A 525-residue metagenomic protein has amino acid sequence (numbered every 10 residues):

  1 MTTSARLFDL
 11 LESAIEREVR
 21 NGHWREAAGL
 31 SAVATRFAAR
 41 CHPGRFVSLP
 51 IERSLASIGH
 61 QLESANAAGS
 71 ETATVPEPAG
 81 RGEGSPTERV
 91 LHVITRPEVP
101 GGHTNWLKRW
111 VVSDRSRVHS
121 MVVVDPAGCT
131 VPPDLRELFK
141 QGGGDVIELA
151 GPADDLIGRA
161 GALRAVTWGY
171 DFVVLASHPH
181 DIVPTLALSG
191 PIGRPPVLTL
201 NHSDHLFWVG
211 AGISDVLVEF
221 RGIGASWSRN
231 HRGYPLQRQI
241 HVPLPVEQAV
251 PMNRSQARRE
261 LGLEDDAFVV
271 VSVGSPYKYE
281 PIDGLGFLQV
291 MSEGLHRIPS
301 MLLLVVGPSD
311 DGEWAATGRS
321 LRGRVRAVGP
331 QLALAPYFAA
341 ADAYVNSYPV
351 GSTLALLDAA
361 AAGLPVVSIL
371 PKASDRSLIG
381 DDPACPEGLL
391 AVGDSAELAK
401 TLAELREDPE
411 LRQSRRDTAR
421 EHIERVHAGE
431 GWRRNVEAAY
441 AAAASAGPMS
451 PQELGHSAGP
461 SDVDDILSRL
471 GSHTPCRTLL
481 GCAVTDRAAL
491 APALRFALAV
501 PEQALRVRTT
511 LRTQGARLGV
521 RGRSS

Functional and structural regions predicted by a protein language model:
T2-A5, D9-N21, R25, E410-S525: C-terminal amphipathic helix plus adjacent low-complexity, charged tail appended to glycosyltransferase catalytic
T2-G144, T510-S525: N-terminal subdomain of nucleotide-sugar transferases
E18-E26, H92-V93, R164-D181, T199 (+1 more regions): Short N-terminal targeting/anchoring amphipathic segment
F37-E52, G212-Q239: A short, active-site helix/loop in glycosyltransferases that binds the activated sugar's phosphate group
T104-V112, A225-R319, G323, A327: Conserved catalytic-core segment of nucleotide-activated headgroup transferases in glycan assembly
G151-A160, P308-G312, V325-F338, G351-S352: Conserved active-site histidine-acidic residue motif and adjacent donor-binding/catalytic loop of glycosyltransferases
W168-F172, A339-S352, L364: Acidic donor-binding loop of glycosyltransferase active sites
S347-Q413, D417-H422: Catalytic binding pocket for nucleotide-activated donors in carbohydrate/polymer assembly enzymes
